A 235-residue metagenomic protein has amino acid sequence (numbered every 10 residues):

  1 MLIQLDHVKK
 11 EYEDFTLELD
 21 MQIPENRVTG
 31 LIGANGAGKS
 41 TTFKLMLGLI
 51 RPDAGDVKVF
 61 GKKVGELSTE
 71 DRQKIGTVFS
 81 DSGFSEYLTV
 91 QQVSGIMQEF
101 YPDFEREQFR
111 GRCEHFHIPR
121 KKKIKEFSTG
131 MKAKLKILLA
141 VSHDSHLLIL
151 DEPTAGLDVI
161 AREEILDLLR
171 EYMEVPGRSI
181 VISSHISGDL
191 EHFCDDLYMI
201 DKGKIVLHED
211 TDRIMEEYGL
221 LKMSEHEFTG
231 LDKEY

Functional and structural regions predicted by a protein language model:
I32-A34: The feature captures the beta-strand-to-loop junction immediately N-terminal to the Walker
A37, V159-A161: Helix N-cap at the start of a conserved alpha-helix in ABC-type nucleotide-binding domains
L47: Helix-to-loop junction immediately C-terminal to a conserved catalytic motif
G55-E66, E70-D71: Conserved ABC transporter NBD signature motif
F79-K136: ABC-family P-loop ATPase nucleotide-binding domains
L148-E152: Catalytic Walker B motif of ABC-type/P-loop ATPase nucleotide-binding domains
T154-A155, S187: Short loop immediately C-terminal to the Walker-B catalytic DE motif in ABC-type ATPase nucleotide-binding domains
